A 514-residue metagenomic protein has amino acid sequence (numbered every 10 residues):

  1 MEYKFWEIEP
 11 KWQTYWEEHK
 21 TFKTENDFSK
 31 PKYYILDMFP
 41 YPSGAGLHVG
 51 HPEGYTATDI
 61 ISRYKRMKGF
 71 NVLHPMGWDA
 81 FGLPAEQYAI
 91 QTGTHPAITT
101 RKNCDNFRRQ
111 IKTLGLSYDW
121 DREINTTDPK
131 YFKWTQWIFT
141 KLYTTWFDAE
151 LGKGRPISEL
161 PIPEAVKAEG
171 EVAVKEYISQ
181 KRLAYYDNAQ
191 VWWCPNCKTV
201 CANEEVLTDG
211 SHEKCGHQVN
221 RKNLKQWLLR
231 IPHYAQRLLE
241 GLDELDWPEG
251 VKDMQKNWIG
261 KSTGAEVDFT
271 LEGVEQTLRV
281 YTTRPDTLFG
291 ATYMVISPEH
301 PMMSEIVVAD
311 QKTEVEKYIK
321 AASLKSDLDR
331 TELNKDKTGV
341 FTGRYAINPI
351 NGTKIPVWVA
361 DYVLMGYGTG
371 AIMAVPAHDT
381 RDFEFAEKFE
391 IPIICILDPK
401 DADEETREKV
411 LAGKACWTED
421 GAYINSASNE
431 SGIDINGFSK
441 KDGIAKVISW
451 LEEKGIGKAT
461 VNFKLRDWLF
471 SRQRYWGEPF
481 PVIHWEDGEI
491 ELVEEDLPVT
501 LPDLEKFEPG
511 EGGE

Functional and structural regions predicted by a protein language model:
M1-L36, R66-P75, T99-N106, W247 (+1 more regions): Conserved oxyanion/phosphate-binding beta-strand-loop segments in alpha/beta enzyme cores
E2, Y15-H19, Q91-L278, A371-E514: Residue patterns forming the tRNA-binding/recognition surfaces of aminoacyl-tRNA synthetases and related DALR
E25-P96, T100, I124-T135, T282-T283 (+1 more regions): N-terminal catalytic cores of NTP/NDP-binding nucleotidyl/phosphoryl-transfer enzymes
T58, N71, H300-K400, E405 (+1 more regions): Catalytic alpha/beta core of large soluble enzyme barrels
V219-R221, L228-I231, Q236, F289-K317 (+2 more regions): Nucleotide/phosphate-binding sheet-loop regions of phosphoryl- and nucleotidyl-transfer enzymes
I259-T263, E272, P285-T287, D336-V340 (+2 more regions): A short catalytic or substrate-binding loop motif that flags glycine-/basic-rich loops and adjacent residues that bind
E275-T282, D286-F289: Segments forming glycine/polar-rich beta-alpha architectures that bind adenosine-containing cofactors
